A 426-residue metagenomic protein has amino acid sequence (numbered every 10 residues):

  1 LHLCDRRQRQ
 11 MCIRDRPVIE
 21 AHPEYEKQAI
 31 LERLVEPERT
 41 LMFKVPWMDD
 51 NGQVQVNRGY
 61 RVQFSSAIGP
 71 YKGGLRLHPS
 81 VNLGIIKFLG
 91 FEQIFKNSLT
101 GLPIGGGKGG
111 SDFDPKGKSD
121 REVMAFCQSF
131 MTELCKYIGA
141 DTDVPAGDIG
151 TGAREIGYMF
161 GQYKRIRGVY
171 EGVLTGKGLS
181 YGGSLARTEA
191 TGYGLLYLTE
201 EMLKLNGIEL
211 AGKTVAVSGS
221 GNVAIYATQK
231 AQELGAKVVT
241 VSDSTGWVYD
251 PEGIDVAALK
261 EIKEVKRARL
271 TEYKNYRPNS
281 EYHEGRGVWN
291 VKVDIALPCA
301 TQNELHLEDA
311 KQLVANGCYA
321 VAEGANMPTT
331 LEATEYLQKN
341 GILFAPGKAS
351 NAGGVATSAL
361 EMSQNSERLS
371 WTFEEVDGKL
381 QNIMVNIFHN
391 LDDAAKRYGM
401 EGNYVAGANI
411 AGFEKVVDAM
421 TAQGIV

Functional and structural regions predicted by a protein language model:
L1-I13: Single conserved hydrophobic/aromatic residue that forms the stacking wall/gate of nucleotide- or nucleobase-binding
R6, M202, V314-V426: Adenosine-phosphate binding glycine-rich loop
Q10, R14-M42: Short, Gly/Pro- and small/polar-rich lid/capping loops
E32-P115: Glycine-rich, N-terminal phosphate-binding loop and its surrounding beta-alpha-beta segment
H78, N97-A211: Glycine/serine-rich phosphate-binding loop and adjoining beta1-alpha1 elements at the start of nucleotide-handling
T175-G178, G183-K292: Glycine-rich phosphate/diphosphate-binding loop of Rossmann-like nucleotide-binding domains
G246-F344, A349: Rossmann-like adenosine-cofactor binding region
